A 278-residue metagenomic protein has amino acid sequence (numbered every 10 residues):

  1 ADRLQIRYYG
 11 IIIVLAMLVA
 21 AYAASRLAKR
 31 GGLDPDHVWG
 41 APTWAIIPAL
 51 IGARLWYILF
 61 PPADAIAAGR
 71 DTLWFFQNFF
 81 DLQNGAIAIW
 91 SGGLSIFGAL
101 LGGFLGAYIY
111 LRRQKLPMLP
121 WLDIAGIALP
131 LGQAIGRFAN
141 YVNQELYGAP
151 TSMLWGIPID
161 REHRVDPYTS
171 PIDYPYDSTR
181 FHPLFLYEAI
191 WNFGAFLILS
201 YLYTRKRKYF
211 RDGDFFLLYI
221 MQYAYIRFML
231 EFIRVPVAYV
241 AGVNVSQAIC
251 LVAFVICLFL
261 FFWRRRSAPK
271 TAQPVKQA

Functional and structural regions predicted by a protein language model:
A1-A278: A feature for loop-to-transmembrane-helix boundaries and adjacent hydrophobic helices in multi-pass integral membrane
